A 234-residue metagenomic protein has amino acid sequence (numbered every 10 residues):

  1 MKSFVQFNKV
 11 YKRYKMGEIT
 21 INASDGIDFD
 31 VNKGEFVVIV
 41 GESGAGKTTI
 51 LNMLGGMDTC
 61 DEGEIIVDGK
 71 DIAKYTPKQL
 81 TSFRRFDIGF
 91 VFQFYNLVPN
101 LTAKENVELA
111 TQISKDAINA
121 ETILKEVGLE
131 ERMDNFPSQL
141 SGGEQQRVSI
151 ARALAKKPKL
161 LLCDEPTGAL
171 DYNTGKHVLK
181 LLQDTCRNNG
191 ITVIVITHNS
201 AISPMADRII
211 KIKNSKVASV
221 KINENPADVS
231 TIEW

Functional and structural regions predicted by a protein language model:
S3-A206, K211-I212: ABC family nucleotide-binding domain
R208, K216-W234: Conserved beta-strand-loop-alpha-helix hinge in the C-terminal portion of ABC ATPase nucleotide-binding domains
